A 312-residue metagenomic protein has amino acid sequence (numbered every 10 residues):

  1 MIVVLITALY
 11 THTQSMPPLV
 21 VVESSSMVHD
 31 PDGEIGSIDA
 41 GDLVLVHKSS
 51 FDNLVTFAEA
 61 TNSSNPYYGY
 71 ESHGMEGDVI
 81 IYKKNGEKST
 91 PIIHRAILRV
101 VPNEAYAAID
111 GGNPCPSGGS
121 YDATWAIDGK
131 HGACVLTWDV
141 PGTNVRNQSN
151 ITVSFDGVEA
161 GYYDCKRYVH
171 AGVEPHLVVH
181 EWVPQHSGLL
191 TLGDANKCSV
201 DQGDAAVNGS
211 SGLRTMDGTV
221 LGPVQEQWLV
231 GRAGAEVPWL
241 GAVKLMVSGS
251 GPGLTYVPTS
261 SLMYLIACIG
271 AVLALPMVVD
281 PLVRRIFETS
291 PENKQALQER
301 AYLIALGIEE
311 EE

Functional and structural regions predicted by a protein language model:
I2-C134, T143: Feature for secretory/organellar precursors and membrane-associated catalytic proteins
V4-Y10, D32-G33, Y68, Y168-V179 (+2 more regions): Intrinsically disordered, low-complexity boundary segments flanking structured domains
N62, N147-N150, N208: N-linked glycosylation sites
I109-V179: Mixed-charge, low-complexity intrinsically disordered segments
V179-S250: Extended, hydrophilic extramembrane loops/domains of integral membrane proteins
A233-G270, A274: C-terminal terminal-structure detector
V257-E311: Juxtamembrane interface at the cytosolic side of transmembrane helices
